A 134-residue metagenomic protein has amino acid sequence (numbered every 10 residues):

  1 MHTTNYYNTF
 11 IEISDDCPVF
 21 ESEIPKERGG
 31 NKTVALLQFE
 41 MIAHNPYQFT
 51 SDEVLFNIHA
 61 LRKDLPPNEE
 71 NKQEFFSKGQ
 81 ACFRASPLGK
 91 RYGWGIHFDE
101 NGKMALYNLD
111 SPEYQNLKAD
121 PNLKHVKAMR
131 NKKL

Functional and structural regions predicted by a protein language model:
M1-D52: Long, contiguous N-terminal structural blocks used for assembly/anchoring
I13-D16, L61, K78, D120: Surface-exposed polar/charged interaction patches
E21, P25, F56, L109-S111 (+1 more regions): Surface-exposed beta-strand edges and their flanking turn/coil or helix-capping segments
L55-Y114: Amphipathic protein-protein interaction modules
A119-L134: A recognition module on extended beta-rich or small alphabeta surfaces enriched in W/G with H and D/E
